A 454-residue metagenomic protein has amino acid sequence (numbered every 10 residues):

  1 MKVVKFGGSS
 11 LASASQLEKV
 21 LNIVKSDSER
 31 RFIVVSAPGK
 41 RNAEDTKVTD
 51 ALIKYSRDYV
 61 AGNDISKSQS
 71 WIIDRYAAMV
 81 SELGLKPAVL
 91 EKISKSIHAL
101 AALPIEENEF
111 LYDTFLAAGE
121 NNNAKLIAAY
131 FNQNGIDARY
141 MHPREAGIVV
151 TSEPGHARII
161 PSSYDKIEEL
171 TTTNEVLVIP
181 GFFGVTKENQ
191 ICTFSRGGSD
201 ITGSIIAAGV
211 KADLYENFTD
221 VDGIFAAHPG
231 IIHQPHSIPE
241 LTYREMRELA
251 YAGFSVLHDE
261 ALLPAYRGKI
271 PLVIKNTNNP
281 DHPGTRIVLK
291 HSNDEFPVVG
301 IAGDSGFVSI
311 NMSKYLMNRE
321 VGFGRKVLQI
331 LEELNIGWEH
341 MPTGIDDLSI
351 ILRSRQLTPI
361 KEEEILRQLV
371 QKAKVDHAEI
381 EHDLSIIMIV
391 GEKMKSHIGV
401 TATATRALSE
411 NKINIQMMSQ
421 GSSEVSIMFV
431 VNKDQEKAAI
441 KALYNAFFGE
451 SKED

Functional and structural regions predicted by a protein language model:
M1-H258, L262, V430-N432, S451: Nucleotide/pyrophosphate-binding catalytic subdomain
M1-K2, R30-I33, D137-R139, E175-V178 (+14 more regions): Structural motif
A37-K40, F183-G184, N278, L316 (+2 more regions): Active-site-proximal loop/turn and secondary-structure-junction residues that shape catalytic pockets, frequently
P38-G39, V221-G223, L272, N276-D281 (+3 more regions): Glycine-rich beta-alpha junction loops
A146-G147, D222-G223, P280, D346 (+1 more regions): Positions that flank functional sites
L257-D259, G268, N278-T285, P359-E362: Surface-exposed amphipathic alpha-helical tracts and adjacent flexible/coil segments at the periphery of soluble enzymes
P283-D454: A conserved regulatory-domain signal marking ACT and ACT-like small-molecule sensing domains and adjacent regulatory
